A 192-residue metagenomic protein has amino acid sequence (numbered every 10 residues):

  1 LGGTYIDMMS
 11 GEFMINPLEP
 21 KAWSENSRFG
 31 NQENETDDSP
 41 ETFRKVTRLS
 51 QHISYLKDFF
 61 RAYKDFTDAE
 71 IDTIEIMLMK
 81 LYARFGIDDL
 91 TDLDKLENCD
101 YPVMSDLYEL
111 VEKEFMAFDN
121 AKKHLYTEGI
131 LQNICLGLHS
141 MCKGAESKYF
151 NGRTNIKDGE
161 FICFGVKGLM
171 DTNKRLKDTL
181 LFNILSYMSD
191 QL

Functional and structural regions predicted by a protein language model:
L1-S10, L18-L192: P-loop NTPase motor domains
